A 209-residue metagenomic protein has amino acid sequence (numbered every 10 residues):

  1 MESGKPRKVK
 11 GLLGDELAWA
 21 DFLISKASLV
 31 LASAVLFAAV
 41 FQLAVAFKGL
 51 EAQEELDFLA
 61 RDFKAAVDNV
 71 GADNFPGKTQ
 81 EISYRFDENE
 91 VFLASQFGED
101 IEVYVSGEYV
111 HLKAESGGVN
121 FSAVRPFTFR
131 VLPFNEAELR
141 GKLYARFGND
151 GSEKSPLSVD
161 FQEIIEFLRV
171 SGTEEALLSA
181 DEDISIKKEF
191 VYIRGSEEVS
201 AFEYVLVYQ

Functional and structural regions predicted by a protein language model:
E2, K10-K48: N-terminal single-pass transmembrane signal-anchor helix
A38-Q209: Long, compositionally biased, intrinsically disordered regions
